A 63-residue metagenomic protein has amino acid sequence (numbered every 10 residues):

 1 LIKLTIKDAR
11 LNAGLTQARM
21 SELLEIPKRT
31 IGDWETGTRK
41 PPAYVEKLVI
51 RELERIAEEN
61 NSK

Functional and structural regions predicted by a protein language model:
T5-R19, L48: Short basic helix-loop element that most often maps to the first helix and adjoining turn of HTH DNA-binding modules
K7, G32-D33, P42, I50: Key DNA-contacting residues within the recognition helix of helix-turn-helix
D8, R19, P27-K28, E52 (+1 more regions): Generic low-complexity, intrinsically disordered sequence content enriched in small uncharged/hydrophobic residues
G14-D33: Short alpha-helical DNA-recognition segment
T36: Short, conserved catalytic or interaction motifs in soluble domains
P42-K63: DNA major-groove recognition helix of helix-turn-helix/homeodomain DNA-binding modules
